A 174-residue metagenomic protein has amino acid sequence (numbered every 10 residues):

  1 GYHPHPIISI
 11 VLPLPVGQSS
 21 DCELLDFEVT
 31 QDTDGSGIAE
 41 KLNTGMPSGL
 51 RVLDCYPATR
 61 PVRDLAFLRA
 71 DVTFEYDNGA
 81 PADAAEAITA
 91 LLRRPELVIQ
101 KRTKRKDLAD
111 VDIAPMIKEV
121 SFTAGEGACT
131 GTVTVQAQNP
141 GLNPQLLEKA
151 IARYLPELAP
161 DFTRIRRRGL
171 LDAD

Functional and structural regions predicted by a protein language model:
G1-T30, T59-P61: Short, charge-patterned binding micro-sites
H3, R93-D174: Core RNA-modification/binding signature centered on pseudouridine synthases
G17-D21, R63-A66, G125-A128: Short, flexible turn/loop "capping" segments at secondary-structure junctions
E23-F27, A66-Y76: Short glycine-/aliphatic-rich beta-strand segments at the starts of folded cytosolic domains
T30-G35, D77-P81, P140: Helix N-cap motif at beta-to-alpha junctions
G35-M46, D83-R94, L147-I151: Short amphipathic alpha-helices in soluble, non-transmembrane regions that often serve as interface/regulatory elements
R51-A58: Acidic, low-complexity central loop/insert segments
D71-A109: A contiguous pocket-lining binding segment that forms or flanks enzyme active sites
